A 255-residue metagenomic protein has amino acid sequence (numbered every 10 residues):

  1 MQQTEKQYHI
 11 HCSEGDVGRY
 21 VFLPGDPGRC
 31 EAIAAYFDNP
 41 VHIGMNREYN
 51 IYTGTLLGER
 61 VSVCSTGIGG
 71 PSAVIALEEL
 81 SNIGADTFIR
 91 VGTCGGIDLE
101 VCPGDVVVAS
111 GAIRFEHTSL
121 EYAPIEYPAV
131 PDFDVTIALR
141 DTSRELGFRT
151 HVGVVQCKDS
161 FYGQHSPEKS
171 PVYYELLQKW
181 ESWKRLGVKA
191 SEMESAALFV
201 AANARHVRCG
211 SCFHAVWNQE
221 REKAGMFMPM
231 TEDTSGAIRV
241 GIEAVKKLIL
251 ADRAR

Functional and structural regions predicted by a protein language model:
M1-A138, T142: Metabolite-binding pocket within alpha/beta catalytic cores that recognizes anionic/polar moieties
P24-G28, I68-I75, I83, V101 (+6 more regions): Conserved active-site and cofactor/substrate-binding residues in soluble primary-metabolism enzymes
P40-G44, G147-V154, I249-R255: Flexible, glycine/charged-enriched surface loops at secondary-structure junctions
D86-T87, K189, R208: Short acidic/polar active-site loop segments enriched in Thr and Asp
V130-G187: Active-site rim beta-loop-alpha module in soluble metabolic enzymes
A138-L146, A201, V240-A251: Generic non-transmembrane alpha-helical segments
A196-M230: Zn-dependent metallopeptidase/amidohydrolase metal-coordination segment
Q219-R255: His/Asp/Glu-rich mid-to-C-terminal helical/loop segments that flank catalytic regions of hydrolases
